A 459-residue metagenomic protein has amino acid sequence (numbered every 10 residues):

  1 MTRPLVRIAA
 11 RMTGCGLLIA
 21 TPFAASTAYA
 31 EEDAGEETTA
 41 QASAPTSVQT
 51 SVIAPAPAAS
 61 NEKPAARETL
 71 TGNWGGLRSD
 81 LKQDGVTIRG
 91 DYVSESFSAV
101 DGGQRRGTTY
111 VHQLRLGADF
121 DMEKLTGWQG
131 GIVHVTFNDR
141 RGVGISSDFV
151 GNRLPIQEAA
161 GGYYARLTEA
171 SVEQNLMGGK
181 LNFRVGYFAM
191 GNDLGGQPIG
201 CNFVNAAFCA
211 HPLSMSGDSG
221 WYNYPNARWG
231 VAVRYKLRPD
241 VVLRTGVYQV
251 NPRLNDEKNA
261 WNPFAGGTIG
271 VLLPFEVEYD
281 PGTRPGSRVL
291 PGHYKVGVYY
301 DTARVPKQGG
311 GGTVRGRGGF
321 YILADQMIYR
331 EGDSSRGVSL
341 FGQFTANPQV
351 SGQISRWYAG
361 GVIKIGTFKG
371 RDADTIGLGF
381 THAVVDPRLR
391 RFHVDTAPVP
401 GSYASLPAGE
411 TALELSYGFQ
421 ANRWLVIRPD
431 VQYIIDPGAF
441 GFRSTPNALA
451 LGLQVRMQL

Functional and structural regions predicted by a protein language model:
T2, T27-E95, A99, E123-G127: N-terminal periplasmic/intermembrane-space "pro-region" immediately following the signal or transit peptide
G72-I88, D121-V133, M177-K180, D240 (+4 more regions): Short loop/turn motifs that connect adjacent beta-strands in outer-membrane beta-barrel proteins
I88-S96, V133-D139, F183-A189, L243-Q249 (+6 more regions): Transmembrane beta-barrel strands of outer-membrane/channel proteins
G90, L116-F120, A170-Q174, V231-Y235 (+6 more regions): Residues on the lipid-exposed face of transmembrane beta-strands in outer-membrane beta-barrel proteins
G107-P252, G352-R356, K364-F392: Outer membrane beta-barrel
S214-E331, S335-P348, Q353, K364: Signature for the C-terminal beta-barrel architecture of outer-membrane proteins
D256-P263, E276-E278, G297-V314, R330 (+1 more regions): Outer membrane beta-barrel transmembrane domains
T445-L459: Outer-membrane beta-barrel "beta-signal"
